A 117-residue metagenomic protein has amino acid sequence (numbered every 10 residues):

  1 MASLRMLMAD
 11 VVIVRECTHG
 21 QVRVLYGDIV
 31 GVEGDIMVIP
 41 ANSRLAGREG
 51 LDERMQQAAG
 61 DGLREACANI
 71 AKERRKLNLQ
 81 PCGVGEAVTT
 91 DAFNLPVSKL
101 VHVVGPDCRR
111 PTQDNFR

Functional and structural regions predicted by a protein language model:
M1-R117: Macrodomain-like recognition of ADP-ribose-binding/processing modules
